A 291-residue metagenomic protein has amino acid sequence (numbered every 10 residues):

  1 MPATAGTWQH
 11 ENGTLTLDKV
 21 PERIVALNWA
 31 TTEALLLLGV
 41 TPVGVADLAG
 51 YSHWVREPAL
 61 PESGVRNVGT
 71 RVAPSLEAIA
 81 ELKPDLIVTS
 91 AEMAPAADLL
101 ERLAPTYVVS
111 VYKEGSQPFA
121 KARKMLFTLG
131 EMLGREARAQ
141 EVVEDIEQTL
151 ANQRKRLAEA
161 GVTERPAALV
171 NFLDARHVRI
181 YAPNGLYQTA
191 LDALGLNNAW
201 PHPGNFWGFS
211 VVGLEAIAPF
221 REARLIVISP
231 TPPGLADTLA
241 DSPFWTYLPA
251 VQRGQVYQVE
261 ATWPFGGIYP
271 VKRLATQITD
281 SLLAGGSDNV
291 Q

Functional and structural regions predicted by a protein language model:
P2-A5: Boundary at the C-terminal end of the N-terminal hydrophobic targeting segment
H10-N12, N67-L76, G204-L214: Short helix-initiation/N-cap motifs at beta->coil->alpha
R23, W29-A78: A short, structured surface patch at a secondary-structure boundary
L76, A80-T89, P105, I217 (+1 more regions): Proline-aspartate-enriched helix->loop->beta-strand connector
L99-L173, W200, P264, I268-Q291: Extracytoplasmic substrate-binding proteins
K124, F220-Q291: Structured C-terminal subdomain patch of bacterial secreted/periplasmic proteins
R179, F209-P230: Ligand-binding pocket segment of bilobal, Venus flytrap-like solute-binding proteins
N184-W207: His/Asp/Glu-enriched short active-site or ligand-binding loop at hydrolase and phosphoryl-transfer sites
